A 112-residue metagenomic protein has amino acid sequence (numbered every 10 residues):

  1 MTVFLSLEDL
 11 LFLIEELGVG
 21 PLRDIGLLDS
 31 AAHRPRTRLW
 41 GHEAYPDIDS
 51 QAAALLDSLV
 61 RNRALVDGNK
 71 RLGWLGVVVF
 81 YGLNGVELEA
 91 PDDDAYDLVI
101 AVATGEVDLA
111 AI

Functional and structural regions predicted by a protein language model:
M1-I112: FIC/Doc superfamily catalytic core
